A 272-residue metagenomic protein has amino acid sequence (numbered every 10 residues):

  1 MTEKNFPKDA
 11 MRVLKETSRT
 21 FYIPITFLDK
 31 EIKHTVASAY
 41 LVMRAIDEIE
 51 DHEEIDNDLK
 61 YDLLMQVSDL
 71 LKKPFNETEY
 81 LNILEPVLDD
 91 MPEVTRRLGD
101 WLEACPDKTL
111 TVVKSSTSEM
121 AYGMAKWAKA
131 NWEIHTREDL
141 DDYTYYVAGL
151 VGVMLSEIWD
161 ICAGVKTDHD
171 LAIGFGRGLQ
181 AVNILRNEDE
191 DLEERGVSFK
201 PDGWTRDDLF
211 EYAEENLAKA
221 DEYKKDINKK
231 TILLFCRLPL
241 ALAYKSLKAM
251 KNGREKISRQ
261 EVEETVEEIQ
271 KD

Functional and structural regions predicted by a protein language model:
M1-L179, L185-D272: Catalytic cores of Mg2+-dependent Asp-rich isoprenoid enzymes
